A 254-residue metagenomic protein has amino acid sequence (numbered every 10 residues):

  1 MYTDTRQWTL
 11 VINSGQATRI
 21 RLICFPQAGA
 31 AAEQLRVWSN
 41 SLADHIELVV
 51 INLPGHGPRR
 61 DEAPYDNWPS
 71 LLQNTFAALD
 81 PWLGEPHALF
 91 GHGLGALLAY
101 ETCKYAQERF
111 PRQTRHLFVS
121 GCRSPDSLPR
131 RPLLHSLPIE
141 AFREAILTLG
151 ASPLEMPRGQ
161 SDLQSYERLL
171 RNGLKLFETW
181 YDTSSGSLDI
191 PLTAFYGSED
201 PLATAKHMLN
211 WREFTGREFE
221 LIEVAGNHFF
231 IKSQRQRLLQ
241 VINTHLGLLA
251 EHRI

Functional and structural regions predicted by a protein language model:
M1-F90, L97-I254: Domain-scale detector for complete catalytic domains at protein termini or as standalone homologs
